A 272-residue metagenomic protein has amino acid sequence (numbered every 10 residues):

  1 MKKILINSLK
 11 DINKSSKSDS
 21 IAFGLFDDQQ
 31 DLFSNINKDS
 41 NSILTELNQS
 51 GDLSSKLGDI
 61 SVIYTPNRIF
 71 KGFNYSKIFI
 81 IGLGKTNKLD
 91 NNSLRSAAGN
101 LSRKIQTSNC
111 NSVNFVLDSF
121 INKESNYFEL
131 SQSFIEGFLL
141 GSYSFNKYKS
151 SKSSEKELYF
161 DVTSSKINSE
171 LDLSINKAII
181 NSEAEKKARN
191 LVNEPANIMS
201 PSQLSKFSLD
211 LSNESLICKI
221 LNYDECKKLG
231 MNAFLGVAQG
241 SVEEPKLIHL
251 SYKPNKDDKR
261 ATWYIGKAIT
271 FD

Functional and structural regions predicted by a protein language model:
M1-A268: Short amphipathic alpha-helical segment within the helicase RecA-like ATPase core that mediates nucleic-acid
